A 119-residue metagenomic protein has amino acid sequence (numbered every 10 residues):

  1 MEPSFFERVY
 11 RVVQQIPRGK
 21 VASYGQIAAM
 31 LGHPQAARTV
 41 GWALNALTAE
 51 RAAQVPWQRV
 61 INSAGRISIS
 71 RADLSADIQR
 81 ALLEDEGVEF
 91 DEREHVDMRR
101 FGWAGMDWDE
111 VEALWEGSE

Functional and structural regions predicted by a protein language model:
M1-E119: Nucleic acid-binding interface residues in structured DNA/RNA-binding domains, emphasizing the DNA-engaging scaffolds
